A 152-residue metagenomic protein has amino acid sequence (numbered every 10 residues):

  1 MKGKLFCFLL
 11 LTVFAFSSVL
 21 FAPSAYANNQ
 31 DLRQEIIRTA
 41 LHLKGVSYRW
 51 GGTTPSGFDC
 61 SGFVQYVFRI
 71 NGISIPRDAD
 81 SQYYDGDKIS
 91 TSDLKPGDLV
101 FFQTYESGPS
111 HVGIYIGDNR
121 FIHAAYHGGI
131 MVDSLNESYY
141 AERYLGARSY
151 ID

Functional and structural regions predicted by a protein language model:
M1-A25: Sec-dependent N-terminal signal peptides of Gram-positive bacterial secreted proteins and lipoproteins
L20-R33, R38-T39, I73-S74, Y84 (+3 more regions): Aromatic- and glycine-rich peptidoglycan recognition patches
Y26-A27, H42, S47-P96: Catalytic cysteine-centered active-site loop
L43, V112-G113: A generic structural signal for ordered secondary structure
D59, S110-H111: Short loop/turn microsegments at loop-to-beta-strand junctions
G97-D98, N119: Structural motif
D98-F101, I114: Alpha-helical segment that forms one wall of the substrate-binding/catalytic cleft in peptidoglycan-active domains
